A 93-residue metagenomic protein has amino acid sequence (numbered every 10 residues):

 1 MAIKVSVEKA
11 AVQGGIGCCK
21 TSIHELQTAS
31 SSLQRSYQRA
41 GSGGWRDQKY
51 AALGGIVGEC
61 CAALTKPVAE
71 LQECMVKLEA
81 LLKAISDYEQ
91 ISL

Functional and structural regions predicted by a protein language model:
M1-L93: N-terminal secretion-targeting helices of virulence/extracellular proteins, encompassing both classical Sec signal
